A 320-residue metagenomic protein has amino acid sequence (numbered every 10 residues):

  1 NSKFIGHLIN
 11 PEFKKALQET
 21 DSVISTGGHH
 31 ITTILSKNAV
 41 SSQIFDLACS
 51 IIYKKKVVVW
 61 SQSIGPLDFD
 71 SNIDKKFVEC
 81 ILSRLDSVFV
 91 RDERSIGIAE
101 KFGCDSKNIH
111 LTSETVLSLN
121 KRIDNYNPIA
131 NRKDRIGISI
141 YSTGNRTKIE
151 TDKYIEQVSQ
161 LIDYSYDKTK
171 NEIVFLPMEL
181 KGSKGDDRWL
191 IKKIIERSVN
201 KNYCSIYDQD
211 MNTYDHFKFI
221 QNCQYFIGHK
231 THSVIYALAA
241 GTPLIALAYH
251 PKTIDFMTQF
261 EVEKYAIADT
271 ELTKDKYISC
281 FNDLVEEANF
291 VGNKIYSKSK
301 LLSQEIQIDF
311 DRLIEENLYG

Functional and structural regions predicted by a protein language model:
N1-G320: Active-site anion-handling motifs in enzyme catalytic cores
